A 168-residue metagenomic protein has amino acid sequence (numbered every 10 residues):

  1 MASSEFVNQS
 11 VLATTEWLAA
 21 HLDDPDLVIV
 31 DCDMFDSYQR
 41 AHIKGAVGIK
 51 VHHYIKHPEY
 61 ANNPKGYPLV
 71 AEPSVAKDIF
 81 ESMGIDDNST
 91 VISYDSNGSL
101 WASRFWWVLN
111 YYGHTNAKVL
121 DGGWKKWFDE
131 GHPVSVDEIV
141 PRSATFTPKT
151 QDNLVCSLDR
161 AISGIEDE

Functional and structural regions predicted by a protein language model:
A2-D87, G164-E168: Positively charged, proline/Ser/Thr-rich regional signature most characteristic of the Rhodanese/CDC25-like
A2-V7, N63-D167: Thiolate-centered catalytic microenvironments shared by cysteine-dependent enzyme domains
